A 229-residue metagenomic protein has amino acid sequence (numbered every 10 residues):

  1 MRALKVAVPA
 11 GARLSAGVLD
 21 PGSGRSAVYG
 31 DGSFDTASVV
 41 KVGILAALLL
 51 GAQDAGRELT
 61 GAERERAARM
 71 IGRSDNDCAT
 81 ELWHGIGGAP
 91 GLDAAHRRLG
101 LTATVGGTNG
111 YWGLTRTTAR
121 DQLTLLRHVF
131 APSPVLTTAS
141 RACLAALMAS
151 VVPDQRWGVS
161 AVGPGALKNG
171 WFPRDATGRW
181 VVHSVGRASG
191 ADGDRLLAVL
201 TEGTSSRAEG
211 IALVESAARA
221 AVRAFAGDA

Functional and structural regions predicted by a protein language model:
M1-A16, P21-S23, A27, H84-A229: Penicillin-recognizing serine hydrolase domain
G24, S33-R57, M70, L197: Active-site SXXK
S33, S38-K41, E63, T115-A119 (+1 more regions): Short, conserved glycine- and acidic-residue-centered signature motifs in active-site or ligand-binding loops
F34, R57-E65, A176, A208: Residues at secondary-structure transition points
L45, G72-N76, Q122, L126-R127: Acidic/polar active-site rim loop that often engages polyanionic ligands
L48, S74, T201-G203: Short, histidine-centered active-site or binding-site loop motifs used for metal coordination, general acid-base
A52-T102: Conserved catalytic neighborhood of penicillin-recognizing serine enzymes
